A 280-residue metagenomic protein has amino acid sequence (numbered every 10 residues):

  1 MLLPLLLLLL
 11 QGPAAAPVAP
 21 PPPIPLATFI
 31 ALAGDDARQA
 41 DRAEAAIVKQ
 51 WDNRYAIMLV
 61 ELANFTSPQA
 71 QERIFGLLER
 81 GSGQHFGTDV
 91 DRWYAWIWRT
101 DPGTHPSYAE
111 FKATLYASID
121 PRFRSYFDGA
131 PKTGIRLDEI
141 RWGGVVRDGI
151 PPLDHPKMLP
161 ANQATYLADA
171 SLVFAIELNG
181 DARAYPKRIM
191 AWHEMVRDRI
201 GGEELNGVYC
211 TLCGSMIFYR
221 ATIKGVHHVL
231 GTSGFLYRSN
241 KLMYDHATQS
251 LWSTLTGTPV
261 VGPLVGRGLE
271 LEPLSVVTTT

Functional and structural regions predicted by a protein language model:
L2-Q11: Sec-dependent N-terminal signal peptides
G12-A16: Long, low-complexity intrinsically disordered segments that are proline/alanine-rich with interleaved serine/threonine
P17-A31, D52-A63, F86-Y94: Amphipathic alpha-helical scaffolding segments comprising HEAT/armadillo-like alpha-solenoid repeats
L26-D35, D41-V48, V60-A63, C210: Amphipathic alpha-helical repeat scaffolds
D35-D41, T66-Q71, T104: Positions within the helices of HEAT/ARM-like alpha-solenoid repeats
R38, N53-R54, Q69, R73 (+1 more regions): Structural detector for tandem alpha-solenoid helical repeats, activating at a conserved register within the helical
A43-Q50, L78, S82: Hydrophobic core/packing positions within alpha-helical solenoid repeats
A63, Q71-S82, G87-T280: Intrinsically disordered, flexible peripheral segments
